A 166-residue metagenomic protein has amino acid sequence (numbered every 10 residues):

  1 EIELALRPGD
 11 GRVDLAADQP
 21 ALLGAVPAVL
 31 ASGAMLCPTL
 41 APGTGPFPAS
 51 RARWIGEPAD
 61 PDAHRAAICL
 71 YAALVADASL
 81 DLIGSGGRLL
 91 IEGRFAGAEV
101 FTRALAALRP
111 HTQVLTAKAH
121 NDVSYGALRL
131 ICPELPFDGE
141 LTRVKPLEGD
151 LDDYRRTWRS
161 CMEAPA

Functional and structural regions predicted by a protein language model:
E1-E92, G97-R159, E163-P165: Active-site core segments that coordinate phosphate-bearing ligands/cofactors across diverse enzyme families
